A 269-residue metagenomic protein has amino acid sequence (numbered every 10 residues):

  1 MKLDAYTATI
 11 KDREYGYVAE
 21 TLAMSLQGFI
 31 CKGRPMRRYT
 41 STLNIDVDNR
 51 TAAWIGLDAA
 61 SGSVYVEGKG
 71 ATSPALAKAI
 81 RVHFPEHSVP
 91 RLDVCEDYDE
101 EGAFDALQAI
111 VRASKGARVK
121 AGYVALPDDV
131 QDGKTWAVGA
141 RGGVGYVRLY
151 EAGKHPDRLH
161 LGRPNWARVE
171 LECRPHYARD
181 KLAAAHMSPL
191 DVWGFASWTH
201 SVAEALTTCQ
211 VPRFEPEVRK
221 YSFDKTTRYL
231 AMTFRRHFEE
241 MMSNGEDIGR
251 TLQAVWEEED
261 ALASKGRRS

Functional and structural regions predicted by a protein language model:
M1-S222, Y229-S269: Structured, helix-rich domain cores that form ligand/interaction pockets
